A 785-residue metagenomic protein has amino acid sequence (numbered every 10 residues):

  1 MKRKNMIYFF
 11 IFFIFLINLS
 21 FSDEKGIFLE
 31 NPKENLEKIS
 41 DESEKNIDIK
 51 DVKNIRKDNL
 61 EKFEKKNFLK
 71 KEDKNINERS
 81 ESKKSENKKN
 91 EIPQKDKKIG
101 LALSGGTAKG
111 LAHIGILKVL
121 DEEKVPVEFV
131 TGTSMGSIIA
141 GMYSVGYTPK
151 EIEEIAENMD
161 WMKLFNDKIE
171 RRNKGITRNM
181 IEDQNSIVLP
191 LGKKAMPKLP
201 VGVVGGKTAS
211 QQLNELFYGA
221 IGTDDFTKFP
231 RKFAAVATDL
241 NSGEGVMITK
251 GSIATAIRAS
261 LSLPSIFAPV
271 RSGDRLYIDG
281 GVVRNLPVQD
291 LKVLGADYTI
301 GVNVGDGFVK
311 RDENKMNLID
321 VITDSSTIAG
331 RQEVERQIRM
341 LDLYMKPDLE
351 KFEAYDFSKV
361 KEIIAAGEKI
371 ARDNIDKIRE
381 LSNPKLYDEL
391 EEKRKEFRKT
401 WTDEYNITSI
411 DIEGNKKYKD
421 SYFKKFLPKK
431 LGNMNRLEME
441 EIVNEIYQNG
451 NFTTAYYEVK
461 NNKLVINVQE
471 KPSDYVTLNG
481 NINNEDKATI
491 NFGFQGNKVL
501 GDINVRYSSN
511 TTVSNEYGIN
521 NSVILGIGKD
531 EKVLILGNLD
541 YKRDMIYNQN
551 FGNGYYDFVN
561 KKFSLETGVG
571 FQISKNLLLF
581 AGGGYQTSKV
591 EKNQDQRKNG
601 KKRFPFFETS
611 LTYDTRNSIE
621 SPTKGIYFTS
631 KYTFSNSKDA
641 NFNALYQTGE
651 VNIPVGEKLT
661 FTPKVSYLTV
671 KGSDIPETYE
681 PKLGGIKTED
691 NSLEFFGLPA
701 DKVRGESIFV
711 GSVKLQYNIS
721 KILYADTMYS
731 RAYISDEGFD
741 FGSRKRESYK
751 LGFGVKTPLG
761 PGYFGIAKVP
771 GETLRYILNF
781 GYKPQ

Functional and structural regions predicted by a protein language model:
M1-R3, E37: N-terminal secretory signal peptides that target proteins for export/translocation
R3-D23: Classical Sec-dependent N-terminal signal peptides that target proteins to the secretory pathway
D23-T133, G141-N444, Q448-K460, K471: Patatin-like phospholipase
G106, G136, G243, D279 (+16 more regions): Buried hydrophobic packing residues in well-ordered domains
A237-D239, T249, P347, G414-K416 (+7 more regions): Flexible glycine-/small-residue-rich
L437-E438, Y456-E608, Y613-R616, G684-L693 (+2 more regions): Gram-negative/organellar outer-membrane beta-barrel architecture
Y456, Y475-G480, F607-S720, T727: C-terminal outer-membrane beta-barrel translocator/porin domains of Gram-negative envelope proteins and their
K714-R746: C-terminal hydrophobic structural anchor segments that stabilize assembly/packing rather than catalytic chemistry
